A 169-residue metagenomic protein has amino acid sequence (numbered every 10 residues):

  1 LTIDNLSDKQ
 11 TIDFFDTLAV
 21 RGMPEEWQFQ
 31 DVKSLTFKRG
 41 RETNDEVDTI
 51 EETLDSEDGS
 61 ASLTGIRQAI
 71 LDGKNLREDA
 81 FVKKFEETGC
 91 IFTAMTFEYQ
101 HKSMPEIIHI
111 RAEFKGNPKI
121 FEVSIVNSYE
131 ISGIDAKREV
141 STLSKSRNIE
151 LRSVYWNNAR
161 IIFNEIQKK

Functional and structural regions predicted by a protein language model:
L1-K169: Intrinsically disordered, low-complexity, charge-rich terminal extensions of nucleic-acid-associated complexes
